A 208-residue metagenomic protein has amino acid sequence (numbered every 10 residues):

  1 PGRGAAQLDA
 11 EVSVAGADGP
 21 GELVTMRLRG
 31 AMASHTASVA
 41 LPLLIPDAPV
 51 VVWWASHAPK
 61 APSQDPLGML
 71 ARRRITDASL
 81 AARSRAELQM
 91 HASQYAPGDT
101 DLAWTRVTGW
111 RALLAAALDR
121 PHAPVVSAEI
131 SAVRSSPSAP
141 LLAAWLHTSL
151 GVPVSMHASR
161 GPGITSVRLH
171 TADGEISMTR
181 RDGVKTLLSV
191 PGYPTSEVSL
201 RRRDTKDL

Functional and structural regions predicted by a protein language model:
P1, W53-A55, D77-A81, P153-I164: A generic structural motif
P1-W53: An N-terminal, globular interaction/scaffold subdomain
Q7-S13, V39-A40, P62-M69, L142-W145: Short, aromatic/basic amphipathic alpha-helical patches
D9-V14, G68-A81, R168-D182: Acidic, Ser/Thr-rich peripheral helices and adjacent loops at domain boundaries
S13-A17, A81, P97-T105, P121 (+2 more regions): Extended, compositionally simple fibrous regions characteristic of intermediate-filament-like scaffolds
A37-R106, A115: Contiguous mid-protein beta-loop-alpha structural module that forms a pocket-lining wall or clamp of enzyme active
L102-M156, G163-V167: ATP/pyrophosphate-binding catalytic subdomain of soluble kinases
L150-G151, G163-T165, H170-L208: Long, compositionally biased intrinsically disordered terminal regions
